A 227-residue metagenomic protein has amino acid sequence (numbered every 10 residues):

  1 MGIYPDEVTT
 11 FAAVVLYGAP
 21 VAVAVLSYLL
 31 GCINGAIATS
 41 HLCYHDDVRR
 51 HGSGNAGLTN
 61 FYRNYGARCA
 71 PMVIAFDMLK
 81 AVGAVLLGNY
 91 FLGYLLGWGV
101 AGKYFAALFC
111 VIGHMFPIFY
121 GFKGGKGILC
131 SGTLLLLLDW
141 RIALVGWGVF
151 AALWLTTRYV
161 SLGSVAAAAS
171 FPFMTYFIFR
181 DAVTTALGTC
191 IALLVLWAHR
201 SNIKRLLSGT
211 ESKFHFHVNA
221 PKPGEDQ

Functional and structural regions predicted by a protein language model:
M1-A22, V85-F105, L136-I142, Y176-L187: Helix-coil boundary and interhelical linker segments in multi-pass alpha-helical membrane proteins
Y17, V21-V25, P71, K103-L108 (+4 more regions): Hydrophobic alpha-helical transmembrane segments
G18-C43: N-terminal signal-anchor transmembrane alpha helix
A36-S40, T59-N60, G113-K123, F150-T157 (+1 more regions): C-terminal ends of transmembrane helices
I37-A70, K204-Q227: Cytosolic, membrane-interface loops and tails of multi-pass inner-membrane proteins
D46-L58, F119-G132, Y159-A167: Short, non-helical or kinked segments that cap or interrupt transmembrane helices
N60-G66, G88-L92, F109, G113 (+2 more regions): Interfacial segments of multi-pass membrane proteins
R63-N89: Multi-pass membrane catalytic core of lipid/isoprenoid biosynthesis enzymes
